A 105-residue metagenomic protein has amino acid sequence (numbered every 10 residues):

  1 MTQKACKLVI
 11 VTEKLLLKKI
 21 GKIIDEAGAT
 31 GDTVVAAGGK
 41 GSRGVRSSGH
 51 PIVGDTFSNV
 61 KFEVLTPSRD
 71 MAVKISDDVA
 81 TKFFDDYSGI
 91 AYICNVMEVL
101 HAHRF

Functional and structural regions predicted by a protein language model:
M1-F105: Positively charged, small/polar-rich N-terminal and surface patches that mediate targeting and assembly and bind
